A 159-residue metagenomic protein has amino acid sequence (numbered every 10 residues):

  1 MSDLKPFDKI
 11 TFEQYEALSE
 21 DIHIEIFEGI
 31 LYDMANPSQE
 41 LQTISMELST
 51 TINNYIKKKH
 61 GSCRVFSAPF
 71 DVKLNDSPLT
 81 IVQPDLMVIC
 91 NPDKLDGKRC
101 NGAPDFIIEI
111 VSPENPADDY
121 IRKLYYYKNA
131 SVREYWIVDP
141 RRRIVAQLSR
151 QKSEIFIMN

Functional and structural regions predicted by a protein language model:
M1-N159: Gly/Pro/Ser/Thr-rich low-complexity, intrinsically disordered segments predominantly at protein N-termini
